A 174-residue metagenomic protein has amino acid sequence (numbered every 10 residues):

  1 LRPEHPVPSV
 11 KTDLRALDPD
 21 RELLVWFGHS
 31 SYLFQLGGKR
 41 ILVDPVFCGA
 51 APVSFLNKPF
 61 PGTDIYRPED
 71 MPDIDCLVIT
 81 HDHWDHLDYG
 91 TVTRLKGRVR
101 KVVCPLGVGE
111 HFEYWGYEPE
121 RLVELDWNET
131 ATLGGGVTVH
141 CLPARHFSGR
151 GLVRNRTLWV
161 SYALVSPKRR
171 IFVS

Functional and structural regions predicted by a protein language model:
L1-D70, V165-S174: Metallo-beta-lactamase
K11-D20, F112, H140-G149: Short Pro/Gly-enriched beta-strand edge/turn motifs at strand-loop
V25, V123-L125, H140: General small-molecule cofactor/ligand-binding pocket signal
S31-G37, T132-S174: Catalytic core of the metallo-beta-lactamase
F55-C104: Active-site metal-binding motif and surrounding structural segment of the metallo-beta-lactamase
I65-D73, A131-G135, V153: Short amphipathic alpha-helix with an adjacent loop that forms part of the alpha/beta core around
H83-L87, G109-H111, E129-T132, F147-G149: Active-site environment of divalent metal-dependent phosphoester hydrolases
F112-D126: Helix-loop-beta element that forms the nucleotide-linked donor phosphate-binding surface in glycosyltransferases
